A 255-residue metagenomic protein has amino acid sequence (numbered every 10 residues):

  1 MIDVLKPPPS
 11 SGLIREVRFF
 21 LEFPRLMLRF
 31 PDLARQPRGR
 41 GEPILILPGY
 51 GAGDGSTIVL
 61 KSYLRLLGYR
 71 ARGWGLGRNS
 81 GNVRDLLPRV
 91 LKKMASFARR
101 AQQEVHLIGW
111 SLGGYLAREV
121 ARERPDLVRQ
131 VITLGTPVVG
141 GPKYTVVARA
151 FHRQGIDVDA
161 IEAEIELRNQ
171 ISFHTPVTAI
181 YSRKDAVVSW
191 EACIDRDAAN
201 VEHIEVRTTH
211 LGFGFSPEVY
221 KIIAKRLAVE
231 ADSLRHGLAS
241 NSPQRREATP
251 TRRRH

Functional and structural regions predicted by a protein language model:
M1-I44, T57, S62, L67 (+3 more regions): Flexible, membrane-associating and regulatory peripheral segments of lipid-active enzymes
R40-V59, Y63-R78, V83-T175, I180 (+1 more regions): Serine-dependent carboxylesterase/thioesterase catalytic core of lipase-like alpha/beta-hydrolase/SGNH enzymes
R70-R72, A198-F213, I223: Catalytic histidine neighborhood in serine/cysteine hydrolases with alpha/beta-hydrolase-type architecture
G81-V83, H210-E218: Catalytic histidine-centered segment of alpha/beta-hydrolase-like enzymes
L87, F215-L227: Post-His helix in hydrolase/transferase enzymes
K93, F97, I222-S233: C-terminal alpha-helix
F173-A186, V206-T208: Conserved strand-to-loop "acid loop" that flanks and positions the catalytic carboxylate
A186-A192: Conserved alpha/beta-hydrolase "acid-adjacent" motif
